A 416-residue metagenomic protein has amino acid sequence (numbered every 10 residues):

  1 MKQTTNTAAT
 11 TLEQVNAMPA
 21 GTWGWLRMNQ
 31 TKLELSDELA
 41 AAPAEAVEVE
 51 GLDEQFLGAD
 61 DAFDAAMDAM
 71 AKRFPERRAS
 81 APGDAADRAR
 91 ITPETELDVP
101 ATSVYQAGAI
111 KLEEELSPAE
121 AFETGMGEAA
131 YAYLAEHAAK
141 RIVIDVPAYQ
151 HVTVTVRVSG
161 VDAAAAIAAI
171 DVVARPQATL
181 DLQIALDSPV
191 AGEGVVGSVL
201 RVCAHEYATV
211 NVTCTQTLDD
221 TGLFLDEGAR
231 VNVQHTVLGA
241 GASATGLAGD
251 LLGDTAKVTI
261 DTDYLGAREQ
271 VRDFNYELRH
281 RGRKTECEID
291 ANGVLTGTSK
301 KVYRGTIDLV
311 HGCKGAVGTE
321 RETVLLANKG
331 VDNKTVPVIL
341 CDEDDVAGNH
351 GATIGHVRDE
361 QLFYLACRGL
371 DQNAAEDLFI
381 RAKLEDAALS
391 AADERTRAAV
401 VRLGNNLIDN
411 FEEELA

Functional and structural regions predicted by a protein language model:
M1-T209, Q216-T217: Short, low-to-moderate order helix/coil transition modules at the start of elongated helical scaffolds
A121-F363, C367-R368, L384, A388-A416: Conserved beta-strand/loop scaffold segments within soluble protein domains that form the structured core and edges
